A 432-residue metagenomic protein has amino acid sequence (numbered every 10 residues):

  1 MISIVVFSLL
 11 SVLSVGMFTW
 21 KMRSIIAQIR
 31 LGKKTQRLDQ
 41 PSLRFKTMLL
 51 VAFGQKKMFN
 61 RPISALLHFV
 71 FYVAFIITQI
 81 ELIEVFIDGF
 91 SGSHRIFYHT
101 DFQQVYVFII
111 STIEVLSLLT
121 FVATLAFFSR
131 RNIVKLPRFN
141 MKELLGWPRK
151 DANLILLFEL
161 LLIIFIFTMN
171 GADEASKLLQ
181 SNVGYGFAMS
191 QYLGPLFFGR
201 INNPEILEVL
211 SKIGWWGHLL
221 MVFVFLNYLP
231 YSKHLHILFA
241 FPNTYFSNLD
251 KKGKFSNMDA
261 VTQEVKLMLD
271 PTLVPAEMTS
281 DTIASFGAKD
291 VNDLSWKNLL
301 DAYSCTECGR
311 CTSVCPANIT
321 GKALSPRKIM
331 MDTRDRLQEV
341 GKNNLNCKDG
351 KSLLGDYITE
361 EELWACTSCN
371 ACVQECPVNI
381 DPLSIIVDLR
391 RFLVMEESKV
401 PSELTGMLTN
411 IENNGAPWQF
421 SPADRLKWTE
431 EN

Functional and structural regions predicted by a protein language model:
M1-V274: Membrane-embedded alpha-helical bundles of multi-pass integral membrane proteins
V6, M22, P62-Y72, I76 (+9 more regions): Peripheral terminal and linker regions in Fe-S/redox and tRNA-modifying enzymes
I26-I29, L219-M221, C308-S313, C366-N370 (+1 more regions): Short acidic (Asp/Glu) and glycine-rich catalytic loops that position anionic groups and cofactors
L50-A65, D259-V314, I319: Acidic, Ser/Thr-rich low-complexity segments on the non-lumenal side of membrane proteins
T112, G146-W147, I206-W216, L294-T306 (+1 more regions): Flexible gly/pro/ser-rich segments immediately N-terminal to CXXCH heme-c attachment motifs in exported/periplasmic
V274-A302, N318-F420: Ferredoxin-type iron-sulfur electron-transfer modules in oxidoreductases and energy-metabolism complexes
